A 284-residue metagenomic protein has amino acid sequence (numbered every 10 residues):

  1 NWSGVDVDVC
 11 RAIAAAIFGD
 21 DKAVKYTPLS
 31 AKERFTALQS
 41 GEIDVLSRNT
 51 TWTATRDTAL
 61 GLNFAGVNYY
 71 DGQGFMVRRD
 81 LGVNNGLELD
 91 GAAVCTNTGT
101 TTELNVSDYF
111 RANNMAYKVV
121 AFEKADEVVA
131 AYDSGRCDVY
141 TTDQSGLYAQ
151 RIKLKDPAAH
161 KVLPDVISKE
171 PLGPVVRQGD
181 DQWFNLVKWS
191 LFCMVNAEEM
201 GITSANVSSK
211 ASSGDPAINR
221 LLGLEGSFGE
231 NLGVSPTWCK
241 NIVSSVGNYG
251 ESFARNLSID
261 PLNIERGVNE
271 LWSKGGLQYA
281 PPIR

Functional and structural regions predicted by a protein language model:
N1-I17, T51, D71-E127: Bilobed "Venus flytrap"/periplasmic-binding protein-like clamshell domains and structurally analogous long
V5-C10, S30-R34, E42, L46 (+5 more regions): Stable alpha-helical elements in mature extracytoplasmic
V7-I17, R79-V83, L87, A92-A93 (+6 more regions): Extended ligand-binding regions for polar small-molecule ligands
R11, A15, G19, A23-E88 (+3 more regions): Acidic, polar ligand-binding/catalytic clefts
V24-T36, V119-S134: Short helix-initiation/N-cap motifs at beta->coil->alpha
E42, A93, R136: Conserved functional loop/turn residues at catalytic and ligand-binding sites
K124-A159, P174: Extracellular/periplasmic bilobed ligand-binding domains
R255-R284: Conserved C-terminal helix/tail region of periplasmic/extracytoplasmic solute-binding proteins
